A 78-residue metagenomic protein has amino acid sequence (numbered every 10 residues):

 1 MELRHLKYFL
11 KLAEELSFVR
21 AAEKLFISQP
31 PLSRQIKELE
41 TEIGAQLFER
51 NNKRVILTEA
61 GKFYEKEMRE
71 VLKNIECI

Functional and structural regions predicted by a protein language model:
E2-H5, Q29, G61, M68: The N-cap/first-turn positions of alpha helices within or immediately adjacent to helix-turn-helix DNA-binding domains
L6-A13, T58, E65: Hydrophobic residues on short alpha-helical segments
L10-S28: Short helix-boundary/capping micro-motifs
K24-L25, I36, I43, Y64: Core residues of bacterial helix-turn-helix
E40-L57: A short LG(V/I)-centered, amphipathic sequence patch enriched for acidic residue(s) preceding the LG motif
E42-I43, Y64-I78: Alpha-helical linker/hinge and terminal dimerization helices associated with HTH transcriptional regulators
